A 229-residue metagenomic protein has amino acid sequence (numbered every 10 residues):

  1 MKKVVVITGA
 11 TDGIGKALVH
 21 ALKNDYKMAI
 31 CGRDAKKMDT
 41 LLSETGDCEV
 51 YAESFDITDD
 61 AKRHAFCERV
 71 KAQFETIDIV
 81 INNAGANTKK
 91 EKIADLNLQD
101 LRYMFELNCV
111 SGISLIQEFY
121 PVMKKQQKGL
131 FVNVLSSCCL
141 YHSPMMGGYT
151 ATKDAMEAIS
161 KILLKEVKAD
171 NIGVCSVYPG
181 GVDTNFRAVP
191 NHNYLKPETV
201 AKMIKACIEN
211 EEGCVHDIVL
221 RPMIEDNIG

Functional and structural regions predicted by a protein language model:
T11-D12: Conserved glycine-rich cofactor-binding loop
D25-T40: Conserved glycine-rich Rossmann-like NAD(P)H-binding loop of the short-chain dehydrogenase/reductase
S54-A65, L98: The beta1-alpha1 cofactor-binding region of Rossmann-like NAD(H)/NADP(H)-dependent oxidoreductases
E91-I93, D100-R102: Substrate-binding pocket helix/loop in short-chain dehydrogenase/reductase
I116, T152-K153: Active-site helix of classical SDR
S136: Residue(s) in the substrate-gating loop at a strand-loop-helix junction that position the organic substrate next
S176-V177, V189-G229: C-terminal helical subdomain
